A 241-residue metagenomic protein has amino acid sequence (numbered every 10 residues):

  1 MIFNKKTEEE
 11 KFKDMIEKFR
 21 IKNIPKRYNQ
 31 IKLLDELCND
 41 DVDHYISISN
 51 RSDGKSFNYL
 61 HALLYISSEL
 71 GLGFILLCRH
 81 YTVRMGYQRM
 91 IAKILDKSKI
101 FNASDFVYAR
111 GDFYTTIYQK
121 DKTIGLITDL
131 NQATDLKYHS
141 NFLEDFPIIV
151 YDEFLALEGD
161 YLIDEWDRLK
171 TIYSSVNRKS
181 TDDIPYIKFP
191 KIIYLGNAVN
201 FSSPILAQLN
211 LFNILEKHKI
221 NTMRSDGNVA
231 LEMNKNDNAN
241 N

Functional and structural regions predicted by a protein language model:
I2-D14: Charged, amphipathic alpha-helical linker segments immediately N-terminal to NTP-binding catalytic cores
K18-D41: Pre-Walker A adenine-sensing motif
D43-S47, F74, P147-I149, P190-I192: Generic beta-sheet signal
H44-T116, L206: Conserved P-loop
I48-S49, L77-H80, T128-D129, D152 (+1 more regions): Short His-Asn-centered micro-motif
T115-I163: Conserved RecA-like ASCE ATPase "motif II neighborhood" in helicase/translocase motors
E153-N221: Signature of the SF2 helicase/ATPase Hel1-core->accessory helical subdomain module
L211-N241: Long, charge-rich C-terminal accessory regions
